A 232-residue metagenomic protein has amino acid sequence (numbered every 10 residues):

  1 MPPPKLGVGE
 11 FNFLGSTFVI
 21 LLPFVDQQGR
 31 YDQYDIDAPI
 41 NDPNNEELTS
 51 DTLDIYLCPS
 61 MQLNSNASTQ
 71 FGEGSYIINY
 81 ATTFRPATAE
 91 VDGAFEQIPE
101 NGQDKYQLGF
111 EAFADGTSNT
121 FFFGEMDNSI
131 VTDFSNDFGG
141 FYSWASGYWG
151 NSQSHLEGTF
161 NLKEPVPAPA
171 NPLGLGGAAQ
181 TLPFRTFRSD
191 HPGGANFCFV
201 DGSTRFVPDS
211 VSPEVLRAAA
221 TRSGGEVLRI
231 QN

Functional and structural regions predicted by a protein language model:
M1-N232: Surface-exposed loop/linker segments characteristic of extracytoplasmic
